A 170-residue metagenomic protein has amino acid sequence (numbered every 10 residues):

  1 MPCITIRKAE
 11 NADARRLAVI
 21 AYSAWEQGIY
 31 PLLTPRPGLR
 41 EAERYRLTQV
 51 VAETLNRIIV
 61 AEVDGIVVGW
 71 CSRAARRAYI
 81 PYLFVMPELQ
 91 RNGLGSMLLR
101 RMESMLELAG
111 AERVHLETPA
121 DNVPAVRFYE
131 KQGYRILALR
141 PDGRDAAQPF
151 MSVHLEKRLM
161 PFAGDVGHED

Functional and structural regions predicted by a protein language model:
M1, E53-T54, A75, A147-F150: A generic fold-level signal
P2-I6: Extreme N-terminal starter segment of soluble prokaryotic enzymes
K8-A14, A18-E88, L99-R101, M105 (+2 more regions): Acetyl-CoA-dependent GNAT
A9-E10, L108-L116: Short, charged low-complexity linear motifs
A12, T34-G38, G93, A120 (+1 more regions): Residues at secondary-structure transition points
I66, Y82, M86-R100, E107-A109 (+2 more regions): Conserved glycine-rich acetyl-CoA-binding loop
E112-D170: C-terminal "cap" of GNAT-fold acetyltransferases
